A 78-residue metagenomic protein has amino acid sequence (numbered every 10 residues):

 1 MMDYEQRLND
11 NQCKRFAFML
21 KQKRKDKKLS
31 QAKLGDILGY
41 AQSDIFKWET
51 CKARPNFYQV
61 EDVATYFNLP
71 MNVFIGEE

Functional and structural regions predicted by a protein language model:
M2-D26: A short, Lys/Arg-rich alpha-helix, primarily the initiator
F18-I37, D62: Short basic helix-loop element that most often maps to the first helix and adjoining turn of HTH DNA-binding modules
L20, L34-G35, I45-W48, F74: Conserved hydrophobic/aromatic packing and binding residues within compact polymer-binding modules
G39-P55: Recognition helix of helix-turn-helix/homeodomain-like DNA-binding domains that insert into the DNA major groove
Y58-V73: DNA major-groove recognition helix of helix-turn-helix/homeodomain DNA-binding modules
E77: Conserved short acidic donor-positioning loop in nucleotide-sugar-dependent glycosyltransferases
